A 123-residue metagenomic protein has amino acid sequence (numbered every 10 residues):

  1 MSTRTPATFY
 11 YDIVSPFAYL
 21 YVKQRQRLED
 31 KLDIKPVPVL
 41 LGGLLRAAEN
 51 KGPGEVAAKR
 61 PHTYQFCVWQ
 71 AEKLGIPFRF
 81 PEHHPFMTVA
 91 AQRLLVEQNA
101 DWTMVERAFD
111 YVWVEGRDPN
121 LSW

Functional and structural regions predicted by a protein language model:
T3-P16: Short active-site neighborhood of thiol/selenol oxidoreductases, capturing the structured segment around
I13, F17-R117: Structural alpha/beta surface segment adjacent to cysteine/selenocysteine redox centers across thiol/disulfide enzymes
S122-W123: Compact, glycine/acidic-enriched structural inserts
